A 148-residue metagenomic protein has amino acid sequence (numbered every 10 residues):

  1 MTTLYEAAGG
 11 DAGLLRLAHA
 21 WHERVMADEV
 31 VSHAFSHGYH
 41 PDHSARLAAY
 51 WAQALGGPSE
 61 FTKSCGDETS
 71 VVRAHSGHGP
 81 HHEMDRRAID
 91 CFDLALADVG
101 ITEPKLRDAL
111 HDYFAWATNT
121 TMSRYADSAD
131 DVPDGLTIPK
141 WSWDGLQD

Functional and structural regions predicted by a protein language model:
M1-L4, L15-P104, D108-H111, W116 (+3 more regions): Heme-based O2/NO sensor domains and their adjacent alpha-helical segments, primarily globin folds but also including
T3-A7, D11, D134: Start-of-domain signal
N119-P139: Short, contiguous alpha-helical
